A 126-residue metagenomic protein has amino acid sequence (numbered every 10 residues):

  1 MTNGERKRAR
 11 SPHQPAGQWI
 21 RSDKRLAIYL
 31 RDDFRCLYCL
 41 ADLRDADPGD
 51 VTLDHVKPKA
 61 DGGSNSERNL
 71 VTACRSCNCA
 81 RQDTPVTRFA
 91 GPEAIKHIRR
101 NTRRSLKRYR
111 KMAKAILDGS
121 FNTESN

Functional and structural regions predicted by a protein language model:
M1-L40, R100, M112-G119: Short, charged surface segments at domain edges that flank catalytic/cofactor-binding sites
E5, Q18, D50, G63-S64 (+2 more regions): Intrinsically disordered, low-complexity regions
R25, A46-D47, C77: Alpha-helical hydrophobic/aromatic positions enriched in membrane-embedded helices and signal peptides
R35, A60-S66, E93-K96: A broad, structure-centric signal for solvent-exposed, well-ordered loop/edge residues that line or flank functional
R35, C39-D42, S76-A80: Cys/His-rich metal-chelating microdomains
A41-T72, T84-V86: Histidine-centered nuclease catalytic patch
R68-N69, S76-N126: A detector for short metal-coordination/catalytic motifs
